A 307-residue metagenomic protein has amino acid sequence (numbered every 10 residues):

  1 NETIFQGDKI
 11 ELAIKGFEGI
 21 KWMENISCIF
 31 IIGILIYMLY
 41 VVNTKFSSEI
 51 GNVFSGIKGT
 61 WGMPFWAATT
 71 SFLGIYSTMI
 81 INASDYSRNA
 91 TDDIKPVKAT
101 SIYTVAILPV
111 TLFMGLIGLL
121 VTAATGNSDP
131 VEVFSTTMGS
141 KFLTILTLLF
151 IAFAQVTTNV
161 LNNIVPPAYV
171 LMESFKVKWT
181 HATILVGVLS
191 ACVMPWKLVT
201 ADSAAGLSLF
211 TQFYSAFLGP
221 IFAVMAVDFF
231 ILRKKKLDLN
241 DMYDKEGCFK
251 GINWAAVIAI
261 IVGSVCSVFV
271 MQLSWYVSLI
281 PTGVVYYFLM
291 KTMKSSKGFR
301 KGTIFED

Functional and structural regions predicted by a protein language model:
N1, R88-D93, N127, V160-G187 (+1 more regions): Helix-loop-helix connectors at the membrane interface of multi-pass transporters/channels
N1-I4, F17-S27, P130-L143, E173-L185 (+3 more regions): Transmembrane helix-loop boundary segments of multi-pass membrane transporters
N1-K15, I29-L39, A68-A83, L108-P109 (+3 more regions): Transmembrane alpha-helical segments of multi-pass small-molecule transport proteins
F5-V42, S101-A106, F210-Y214, Y276-V284: Membrane-interface loop-to-helix entry segments
Q6-S27, D85-T91, V160-N163, Y169-S174 (+3 more regions): Membrane-water interface regions at transmembrane-helix termini and the short interhelical loops of multi-pass membrane
I29-S55, L73-S77, G118-A124, A223-K236 (+1 more regions): Hydrophobic alpha-helical segments and their helix-loop junctions in multi-pass secondary transporters
L39-T44, S55-I117, K141-L161, L218 (+2 more regions): Hydrophobic, membrane-embedded alpha-helices of multi-pass small-molecule transporters
I221-V285, S296-D307: C-terminal membrane-solvent junction of multi-pass transporters and transport-like membrane proteins
